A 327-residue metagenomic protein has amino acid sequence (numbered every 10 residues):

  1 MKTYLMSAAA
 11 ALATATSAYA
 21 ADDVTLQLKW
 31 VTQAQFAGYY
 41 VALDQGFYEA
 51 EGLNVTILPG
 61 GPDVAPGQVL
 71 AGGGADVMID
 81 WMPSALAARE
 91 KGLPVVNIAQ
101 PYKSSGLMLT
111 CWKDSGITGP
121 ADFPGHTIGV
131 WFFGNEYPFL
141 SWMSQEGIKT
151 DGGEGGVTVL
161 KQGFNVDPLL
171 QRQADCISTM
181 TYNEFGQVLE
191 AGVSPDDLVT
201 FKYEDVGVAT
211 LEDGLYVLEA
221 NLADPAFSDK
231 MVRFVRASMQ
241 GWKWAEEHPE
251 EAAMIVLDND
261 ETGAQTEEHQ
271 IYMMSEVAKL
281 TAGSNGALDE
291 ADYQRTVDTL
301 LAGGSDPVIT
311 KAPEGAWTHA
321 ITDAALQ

Functional and structural regions predicted by a protein language model:
M1-M6: Bacterial N-terminal signal peptides that target proteins for export
S7-A15: Bacterial N-terminal signal peptides
T16-A21: Sec/Tat signal peptide C-region and signal peptidase I cleavage site
D23-Q162, P168-Q171, D175-Y182, Y203 (+1 more regions): Short, glycine-/small- and polar/acidic-enriched structural segments that line small-molecule recognition paths
P83-S84, F164-E261: Pocket-lining segment of extracytoplasmic ligand-binding domains
T150-V157, P195-V199, S228, E261-M273 (+1 more regions): Short, surface-exposed acidic
D224-G304: Secondary-structure end/capping motifs
Y293-Q327: Conserved C-terminal helix/tail region of periplasmic/extracytoplasmic solute-binding proteins
